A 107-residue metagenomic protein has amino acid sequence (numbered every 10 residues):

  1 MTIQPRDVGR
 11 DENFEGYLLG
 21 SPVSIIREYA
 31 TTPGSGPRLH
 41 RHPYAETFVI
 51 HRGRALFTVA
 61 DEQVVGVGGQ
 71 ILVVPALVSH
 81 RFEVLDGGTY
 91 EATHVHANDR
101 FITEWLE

Functional and structural regions predicted by a protein language model:
Q4-L39, V95-A97, W105: A short glycine-rich, His/Asp/Glu-containing loop-to-beta-strand
A30, R41-F57: Short, conserved beta-strand element in jelly-roll/cupin
T47, R54-L56, Q63, S79 (+1 more regions): Structural motif
D61-L77: Short acidic-glycine-tyrosine-enriched beta hairpin
V65, D99-E107: Charged, glycine-enriched surface loops/patches that mediate electrostatic binding to polyanionic ligands
A76-I102: Ligand-binding loop in jelly-roll beta-barrel domains
